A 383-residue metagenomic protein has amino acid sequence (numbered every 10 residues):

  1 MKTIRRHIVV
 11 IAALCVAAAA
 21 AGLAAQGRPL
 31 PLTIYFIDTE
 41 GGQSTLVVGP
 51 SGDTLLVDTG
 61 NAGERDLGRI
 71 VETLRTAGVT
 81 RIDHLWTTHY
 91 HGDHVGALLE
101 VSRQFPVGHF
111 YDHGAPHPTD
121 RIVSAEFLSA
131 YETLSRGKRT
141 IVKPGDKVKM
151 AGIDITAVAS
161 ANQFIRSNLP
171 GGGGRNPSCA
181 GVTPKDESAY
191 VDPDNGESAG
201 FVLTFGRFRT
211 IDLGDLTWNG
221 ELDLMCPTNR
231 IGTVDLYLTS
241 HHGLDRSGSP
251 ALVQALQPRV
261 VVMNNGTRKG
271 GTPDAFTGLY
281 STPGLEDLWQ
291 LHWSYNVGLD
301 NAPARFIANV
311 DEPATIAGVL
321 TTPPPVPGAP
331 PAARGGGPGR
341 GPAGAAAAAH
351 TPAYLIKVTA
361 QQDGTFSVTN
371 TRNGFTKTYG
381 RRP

Functional and structural regions predicted by a protein language model:
T3, G22-P383: Non-globular, low-confidence helical/coil segments that flank catalytic cores
I4-I8: Twin-arginine (Tat) signal peptide motif
V9-A20: Bacterial N-terminal signal peptides
